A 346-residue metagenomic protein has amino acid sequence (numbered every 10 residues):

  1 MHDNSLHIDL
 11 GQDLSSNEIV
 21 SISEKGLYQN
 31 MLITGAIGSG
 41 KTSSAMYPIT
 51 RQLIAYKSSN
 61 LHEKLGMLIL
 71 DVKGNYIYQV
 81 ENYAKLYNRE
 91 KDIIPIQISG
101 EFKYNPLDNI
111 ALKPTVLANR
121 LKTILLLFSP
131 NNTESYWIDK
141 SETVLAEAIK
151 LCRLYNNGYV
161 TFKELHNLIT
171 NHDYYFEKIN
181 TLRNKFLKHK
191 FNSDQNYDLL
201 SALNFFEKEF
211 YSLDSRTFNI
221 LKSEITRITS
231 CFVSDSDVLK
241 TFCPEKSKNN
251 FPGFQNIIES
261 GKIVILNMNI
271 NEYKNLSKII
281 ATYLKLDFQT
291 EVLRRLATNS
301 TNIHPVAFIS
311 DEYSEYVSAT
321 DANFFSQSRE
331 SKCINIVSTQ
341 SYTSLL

Functional and structural regions predicted by a protein language model:
H2-E18, I22-C333: P-loop NTPase motor domains
V80, L345-L346: Short, glycine/polar-rich helix-capping loops at beta-to-alpha or helix-loop-helix junctions that flank or form
C333, S338-S344: Conserved H-loop
